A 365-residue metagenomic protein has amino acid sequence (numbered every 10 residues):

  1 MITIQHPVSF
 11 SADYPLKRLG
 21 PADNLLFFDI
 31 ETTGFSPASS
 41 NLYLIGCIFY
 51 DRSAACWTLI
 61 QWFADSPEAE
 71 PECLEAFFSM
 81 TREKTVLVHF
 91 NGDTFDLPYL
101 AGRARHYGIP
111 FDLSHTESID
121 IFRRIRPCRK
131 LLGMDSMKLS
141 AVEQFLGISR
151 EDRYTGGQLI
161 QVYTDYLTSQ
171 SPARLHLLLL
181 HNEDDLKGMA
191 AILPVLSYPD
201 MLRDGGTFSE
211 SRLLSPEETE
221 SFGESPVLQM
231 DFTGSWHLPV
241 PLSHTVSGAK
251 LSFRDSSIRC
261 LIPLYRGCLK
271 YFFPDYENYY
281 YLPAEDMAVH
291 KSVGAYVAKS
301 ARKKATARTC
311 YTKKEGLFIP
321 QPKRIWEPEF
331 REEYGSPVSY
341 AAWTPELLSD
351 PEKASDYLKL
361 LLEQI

Functional and structural regions predicted by a protein language model:
M1-F28, T33-S40, D51-T58, F63-I365: DEDD superfamily 3′-5′ metal-dependent exonuclease/proofreading module
I45-C47: Short beta-strand scaffold segments in enzyme catalytic cores
